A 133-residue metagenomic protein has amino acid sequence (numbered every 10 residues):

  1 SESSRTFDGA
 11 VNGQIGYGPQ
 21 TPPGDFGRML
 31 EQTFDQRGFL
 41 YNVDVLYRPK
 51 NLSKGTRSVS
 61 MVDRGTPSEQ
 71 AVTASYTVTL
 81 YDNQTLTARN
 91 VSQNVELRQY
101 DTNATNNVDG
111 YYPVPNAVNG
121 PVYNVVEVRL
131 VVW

Functional and structural regions predicted by a protein language model:
S1-W133: Long, compositionally biased, intrinsically disordered regions
